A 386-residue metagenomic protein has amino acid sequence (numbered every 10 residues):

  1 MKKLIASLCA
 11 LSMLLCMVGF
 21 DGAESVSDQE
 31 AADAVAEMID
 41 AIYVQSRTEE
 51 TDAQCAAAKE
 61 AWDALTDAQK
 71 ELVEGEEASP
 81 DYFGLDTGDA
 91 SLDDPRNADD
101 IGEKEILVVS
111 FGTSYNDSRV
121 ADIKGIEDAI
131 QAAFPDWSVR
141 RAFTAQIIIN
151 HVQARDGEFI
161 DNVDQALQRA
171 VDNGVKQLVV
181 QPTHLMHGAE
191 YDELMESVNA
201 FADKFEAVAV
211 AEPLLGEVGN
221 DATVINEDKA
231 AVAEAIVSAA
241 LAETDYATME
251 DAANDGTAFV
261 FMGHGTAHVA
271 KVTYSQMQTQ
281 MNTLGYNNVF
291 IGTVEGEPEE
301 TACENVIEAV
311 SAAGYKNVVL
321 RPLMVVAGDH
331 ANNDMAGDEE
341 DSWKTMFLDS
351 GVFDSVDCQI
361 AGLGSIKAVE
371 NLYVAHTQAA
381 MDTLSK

Functional and structural regions predicted by a protein language model:
M1-L4: Positively charged n-region of N-terminal signal peptides that target proteins for export
C9-L14: Hydrophobic helical h-region of N-terminal Sec-dependent signal peptides in bacterial secretory/periplasmic proteins
L15-S27: Sec-dependent signal peptide cleavage junction
E24-S91: Beta-rich interaction/scaffold domains
V26-Q29, D81-V319, M324-K386: Extended amphipathic ligand-handling, pore-lining, and cofactor/metal-binding catalytic surfaces
